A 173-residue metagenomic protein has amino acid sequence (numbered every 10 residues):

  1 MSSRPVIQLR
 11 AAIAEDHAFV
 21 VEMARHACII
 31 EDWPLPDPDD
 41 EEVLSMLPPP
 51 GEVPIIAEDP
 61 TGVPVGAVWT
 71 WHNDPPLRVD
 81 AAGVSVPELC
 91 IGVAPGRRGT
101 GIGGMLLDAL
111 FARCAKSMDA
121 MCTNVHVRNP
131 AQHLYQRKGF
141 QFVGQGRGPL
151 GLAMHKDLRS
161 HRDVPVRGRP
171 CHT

Functional and structural regions predicted by a protein language model:
V6-E22: A short beta-loop-alpha structural element at the N-terminal edge of CoA-dependent acyl/N-acetyltransferase catalytic
A12, I91-V93, V125: Hydrophobic adenine-recognition pocket in adenosine-nucleotide-binding enzymes
A27-G96, H172-T173: Acetyl-CoA-dependent GNAT
G83-P87, T123-N129, K138, G144-T173: C-terminal "cap" of GNAT-fold acetyltransferases
V93, G99-A112, Q136-R137: Conserved acetyl-CoA-binding loop-helix of GNAT-fold acetyltransferases
R113-H126: Conserved GNAT acetyl-CoA-binding A-motif
